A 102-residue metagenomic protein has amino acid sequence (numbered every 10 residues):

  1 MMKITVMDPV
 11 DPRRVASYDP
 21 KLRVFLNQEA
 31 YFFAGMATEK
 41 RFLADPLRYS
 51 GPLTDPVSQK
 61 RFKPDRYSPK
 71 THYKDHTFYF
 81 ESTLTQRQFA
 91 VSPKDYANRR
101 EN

Functional and structural regions predicted by a protein language model:
T5, P52: Residues immediately within or flanking Cys/His clusters that coordinate Zn2+ in small zinc-binding modules
D8, V15, V24-L26, Y31-F33 (+4 more regions): Fold-core signature of tandem repeat domains
D8-D11, D55-S58: Short cysteine-rich clusters marking metal-coordination/redox-active sites
R14, R61, L84, Q88: Cys/His-rich metal-chelating microdomains
S17-Y18, P64-D65: Short, non-ligating residues that shape and space the ligands of small metal-coordination modules and catalytic
L22-L26, L53-D55, P69-Y73: Short acidic-hydrophobic surface loop/beta-edge motif
M36-S50, Q86-R99: Short metal-binding segments enriched for Cys and/or His
P64, K74-D75: Cys/His-clustered metal-coordination modules, chiefly Zn-binding fingers
